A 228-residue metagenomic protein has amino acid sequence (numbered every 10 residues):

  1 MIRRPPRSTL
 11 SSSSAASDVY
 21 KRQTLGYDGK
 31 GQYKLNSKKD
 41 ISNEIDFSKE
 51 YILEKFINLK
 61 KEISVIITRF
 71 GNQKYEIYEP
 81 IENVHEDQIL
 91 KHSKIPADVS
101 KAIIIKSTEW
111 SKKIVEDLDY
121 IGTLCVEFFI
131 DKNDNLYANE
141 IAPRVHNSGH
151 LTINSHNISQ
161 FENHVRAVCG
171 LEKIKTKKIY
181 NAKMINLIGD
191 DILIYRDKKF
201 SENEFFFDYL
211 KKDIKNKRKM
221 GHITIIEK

Functional and structural regions predicted by a protein language model:
M1-A16, Y20: Single conserved hydrophobic/aromatic residue that forms the stacking wall/gate of nucleotide- or nucleobase-binding
L10, R22-T24, K55-I57, V115-D119 (+2 more regions): Short Gly/Pro-enriched turn/cap motifs at secondary-structure boundaries
S17-I114: Active-site nucleotide/adenylate-binding loops and adjacent lid/helix of ATP-dependent enzymes
D18, E50-E54, L124-C125, E172-K175 (+1 more regions): A short linear hydrophobic-aromatic micro-motif
E76, L124, L136-E140: Protein kinase-like catalytic core scaffold
Q88-D98, E140-I153: Short, flexible active-site loops
I105-V126, K132, A142-D190: Active-site "cap" helix and flanking loop/linker of ATP-utilizing ligase/carboxylase catalytic domains
R166-K228: Peripheral (often C-terminal) accessory segments that flank ATP-dependent C-N-forming ligase machineries
